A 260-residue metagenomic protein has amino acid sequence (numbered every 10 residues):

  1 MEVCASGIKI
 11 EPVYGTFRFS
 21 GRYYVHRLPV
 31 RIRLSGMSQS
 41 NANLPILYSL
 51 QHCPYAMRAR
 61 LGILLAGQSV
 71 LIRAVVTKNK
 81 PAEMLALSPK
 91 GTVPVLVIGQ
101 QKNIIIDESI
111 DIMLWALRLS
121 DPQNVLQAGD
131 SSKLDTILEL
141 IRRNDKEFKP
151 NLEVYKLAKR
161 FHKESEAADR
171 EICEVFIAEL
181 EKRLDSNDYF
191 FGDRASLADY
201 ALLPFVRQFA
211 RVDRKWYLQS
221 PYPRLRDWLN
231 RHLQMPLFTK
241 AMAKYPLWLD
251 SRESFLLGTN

Functional and structural regions predicted by a protein language model:
V13-G15, F19, Y23-Y24, R31-I177 (+2 more regions): GST-like domain detector, emphasizing the conserved glutathione-binding G-site in the N-terminal thioredoxin-like
A168-I172, S220-Q234: Extended, well-ordered alpha-helical scaffold segments
K182-D193, L237-A241: Surface-exposed helix-capping loop/turn segments at secondary-structure junctions
F190-K215: GST superfamily/GST-like fold recognition
Y245-N260: Acidic/histidine-enriched, glycine/proline-rich intrinsically disordered or flexible terminal extensions
